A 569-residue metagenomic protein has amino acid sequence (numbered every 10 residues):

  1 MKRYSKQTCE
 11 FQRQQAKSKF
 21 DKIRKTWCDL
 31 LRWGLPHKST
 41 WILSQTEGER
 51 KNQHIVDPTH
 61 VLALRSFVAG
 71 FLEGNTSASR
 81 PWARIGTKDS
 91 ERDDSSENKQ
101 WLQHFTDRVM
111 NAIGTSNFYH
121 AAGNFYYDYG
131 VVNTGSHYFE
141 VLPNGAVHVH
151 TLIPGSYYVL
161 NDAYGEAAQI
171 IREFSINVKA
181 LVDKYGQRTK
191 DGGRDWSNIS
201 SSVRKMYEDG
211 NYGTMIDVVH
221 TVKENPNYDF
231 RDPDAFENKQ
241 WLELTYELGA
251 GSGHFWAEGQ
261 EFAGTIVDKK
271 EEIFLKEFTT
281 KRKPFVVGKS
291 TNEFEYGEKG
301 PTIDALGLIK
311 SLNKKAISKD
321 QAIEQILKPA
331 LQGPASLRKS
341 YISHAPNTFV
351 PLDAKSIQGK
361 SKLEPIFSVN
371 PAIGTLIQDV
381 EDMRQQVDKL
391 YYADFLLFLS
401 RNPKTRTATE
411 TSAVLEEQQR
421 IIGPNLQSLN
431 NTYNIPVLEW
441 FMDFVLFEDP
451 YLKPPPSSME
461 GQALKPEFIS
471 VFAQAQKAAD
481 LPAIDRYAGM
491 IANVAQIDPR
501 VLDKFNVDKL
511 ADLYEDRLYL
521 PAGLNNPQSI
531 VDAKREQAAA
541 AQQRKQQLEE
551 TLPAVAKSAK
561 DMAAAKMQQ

Functional and structural regions predicted by a protein language model:
M1-K22, T26, G34-L35, W41 (+1 more regions): C-terminal anchoring/interaction modules
M1-T214, T221: Extended, helix-rich architectural segments
K25, R32-W33, L62-G74, D304-Q321 (+2 more regions): Short, hydrophobic/amphipathic alpha-helical patches that form generic packing surfaces within helical domains
T59, S66, N98-V141, G297-Q332 (+2 more regions): Long, contiguous amphipathic alpha-helices that act as assembly "spine/axial" helices in icosahedral shell and virion
F125-V131, H148-H150, K205-G210, D229-F236 (+4 more regions): A general structural signal for short secondary-structure junctions and capping/turn motifs
P143-P154, D162-S175, Y228-E247, G253-I273 (+1 more regions): Short, well-ordered strand-loop elements centered on a beta-strand within folded domains, enriched for acidic residues
N198-D234, Q240-S252: Globular "head" domains of long coiled-coil molecular machines
Q240, L248-S412: Extended, charged amphipathic alpha-helical segments
